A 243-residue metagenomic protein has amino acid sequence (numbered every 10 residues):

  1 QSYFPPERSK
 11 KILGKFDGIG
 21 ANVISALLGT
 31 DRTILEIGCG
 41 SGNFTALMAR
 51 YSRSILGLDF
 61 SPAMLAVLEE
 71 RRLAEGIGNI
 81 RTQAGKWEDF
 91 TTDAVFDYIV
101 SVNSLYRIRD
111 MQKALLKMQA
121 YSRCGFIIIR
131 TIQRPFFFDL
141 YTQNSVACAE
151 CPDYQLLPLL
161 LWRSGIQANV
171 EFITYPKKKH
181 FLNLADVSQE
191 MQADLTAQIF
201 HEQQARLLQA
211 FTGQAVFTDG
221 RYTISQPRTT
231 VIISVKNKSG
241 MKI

Functional and structural regions predicted by a protein language model:
Q1-G29: Conserved class I S-adenosyl-L-methionine
D31-G40: Conserved class I S-adenosyl-L-methionine
S41-E88: Class I SAM-dependent methyltransferase SAM/SAH-binding core
D89-D93: Short conserved loop adjoining the S-adenosyl-L-methionine
Y98-D110: A short SAM/SAH-binding and catalytic strip from SAM-dependent methyltransferases
R123-Q133: Conserved beta-strand signature within the Rossmann-like core of class I S-adenosyl-L-methionine
E150-G165: Short alpha-helix
N169-I243: Conserved Class I S-adenosyl-L-methionine
